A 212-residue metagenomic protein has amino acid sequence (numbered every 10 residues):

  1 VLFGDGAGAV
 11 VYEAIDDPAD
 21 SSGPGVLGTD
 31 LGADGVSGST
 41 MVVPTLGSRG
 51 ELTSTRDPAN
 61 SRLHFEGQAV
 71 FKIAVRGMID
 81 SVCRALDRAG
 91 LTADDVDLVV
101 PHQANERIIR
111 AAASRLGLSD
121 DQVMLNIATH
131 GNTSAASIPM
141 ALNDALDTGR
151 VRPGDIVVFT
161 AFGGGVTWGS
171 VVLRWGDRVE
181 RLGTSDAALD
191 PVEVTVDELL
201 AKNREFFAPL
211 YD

Functional and structural regions predicted by a protein language model:
V1-K72, R76, D80, R174-D212: Condensing-enzyme catalytic core mediating Claisen C-C bond formation in acyl metabolism
D17-D20, A89, G149: Alpha-helix termini
V70, A85-A89: Short helix-to-loop capping/linker segments positioned immediately adjacent to catalytic or ligand/cofactor-binding
V75, I79, L86, D97-D212: Claisen-condensing/thiolase-fold acyl-transfer catalytic domains that form or cleave C-C bonds in fatty acid
G90-D95: Short, surface-exposed connector motifs at secondary-structure boundaries
